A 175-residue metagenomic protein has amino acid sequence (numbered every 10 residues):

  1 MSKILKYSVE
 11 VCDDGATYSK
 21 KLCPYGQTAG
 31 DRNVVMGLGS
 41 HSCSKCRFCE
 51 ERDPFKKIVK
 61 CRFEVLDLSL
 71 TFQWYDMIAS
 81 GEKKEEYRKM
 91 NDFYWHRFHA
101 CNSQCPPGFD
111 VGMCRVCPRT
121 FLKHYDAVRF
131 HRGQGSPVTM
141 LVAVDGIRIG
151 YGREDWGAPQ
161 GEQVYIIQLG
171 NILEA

Functional and structural regions predicted by a protein language model:
M1-F63: Cysteine-centered metal-binding/redox modules
K45, F63-A175: Structured alpha/beta reader/binder surfaces that contact nucleic acids or chromatin modification marks
